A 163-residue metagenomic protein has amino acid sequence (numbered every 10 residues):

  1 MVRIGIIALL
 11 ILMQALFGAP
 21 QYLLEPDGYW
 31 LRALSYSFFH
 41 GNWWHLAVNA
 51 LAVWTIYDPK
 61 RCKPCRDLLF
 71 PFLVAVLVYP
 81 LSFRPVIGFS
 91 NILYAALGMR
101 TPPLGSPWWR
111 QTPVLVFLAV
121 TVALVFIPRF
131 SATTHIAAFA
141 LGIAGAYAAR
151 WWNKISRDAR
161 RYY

Functional and structural regions predicted by a protein language model:
M1-Y163: A detector for small-residue-rich transmembrane helices and their helix-helix packing motifs
